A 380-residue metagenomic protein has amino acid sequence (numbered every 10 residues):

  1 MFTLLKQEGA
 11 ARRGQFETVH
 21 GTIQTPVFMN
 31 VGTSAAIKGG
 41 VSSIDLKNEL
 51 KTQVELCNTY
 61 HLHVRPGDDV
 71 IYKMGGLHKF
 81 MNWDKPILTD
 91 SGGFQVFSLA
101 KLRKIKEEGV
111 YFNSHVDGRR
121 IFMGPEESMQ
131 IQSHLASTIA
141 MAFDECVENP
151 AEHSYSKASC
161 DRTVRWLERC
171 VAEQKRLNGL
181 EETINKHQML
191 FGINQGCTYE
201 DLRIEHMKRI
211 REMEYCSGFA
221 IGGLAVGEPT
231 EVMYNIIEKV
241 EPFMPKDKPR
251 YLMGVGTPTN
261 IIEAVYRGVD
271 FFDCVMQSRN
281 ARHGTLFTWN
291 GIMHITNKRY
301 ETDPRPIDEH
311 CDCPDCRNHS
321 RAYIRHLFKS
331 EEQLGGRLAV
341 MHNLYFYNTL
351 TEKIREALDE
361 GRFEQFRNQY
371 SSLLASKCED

Functional and structural regions predicted by a protein language model:
M1-I184, K298-E301: Non-catalytic, usually N-terminal nucleic-acid engagement modules in DNA/RNA processing proteins
M1-T18, I23-G32, K38-G40, D144-P150 (+1 more regions): C-terminal extensions of enzymes
G21, E55, D90, Q132 (+5 more regions): Conserved, mostly hydrophobic/aromatic
E127, I131, A158, R162-R169 (+5 more regions): A non-catalytic, amphipathic alpha-helix used as a structural packing/dimerization or gating element in enzyme scaffolds
E148-H153, K157, G218-A225, Q333-G336: Glycine- and acidic
D161, E173, L177, N185 (+1 more regions): Glycine-rich phosphate/ribose-binding loops and adjacent secondary-structure elements that form binding surfaces
V164-V171, E241, E352-R355: Structural signal for well-ordered, non-membrane alpha-helices
E173-T183, K248, I354-F366: Surface-exposed helix-capping loop/turn segments at secondary-structure junctions
